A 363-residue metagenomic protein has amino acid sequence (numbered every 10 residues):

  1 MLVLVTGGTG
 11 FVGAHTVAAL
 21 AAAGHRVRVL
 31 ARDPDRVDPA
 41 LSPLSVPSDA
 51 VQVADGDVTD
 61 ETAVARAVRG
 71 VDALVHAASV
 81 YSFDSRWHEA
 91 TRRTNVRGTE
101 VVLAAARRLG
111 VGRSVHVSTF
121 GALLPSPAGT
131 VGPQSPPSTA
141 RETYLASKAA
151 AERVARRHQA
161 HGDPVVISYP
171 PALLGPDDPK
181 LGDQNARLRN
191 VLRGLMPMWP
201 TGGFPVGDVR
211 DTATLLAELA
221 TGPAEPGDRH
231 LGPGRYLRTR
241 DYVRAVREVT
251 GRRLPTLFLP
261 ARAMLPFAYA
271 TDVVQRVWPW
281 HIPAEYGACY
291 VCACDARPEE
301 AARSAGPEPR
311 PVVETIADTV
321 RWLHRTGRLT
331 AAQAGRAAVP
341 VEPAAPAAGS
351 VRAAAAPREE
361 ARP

Functional and structural regions predicted by a protein language model:
V3-H25: N-terminal Rossmann NAD(P)H-binding glycine-rich loop of SDR-like oxidoreductase domains
P47-R97, A105: NAD(P)H-binding glycine-rich loop region in Rossmannoid oxidoreductase-like domains and their noncatalytic homologs
F83, F120-G129, L173-G182: Conserved catalytic-site region of short-chain dehydrogenase/reductase
E89, T94-L145: Conserved Rossmann-fold NAD(P)-dependent oxidoreductase catalytic core, especially the SDR/UDP-sugar
S118, R153-P176: Conserved beta-loop-beta element that borders a ligand/cofactor-binding pocket
A140-T143, P171-K180, M198-R210: Glycine-rich "substrate-gating" loop/helix at the edge of Rossmann-like oxidoreductase active sites
D183, P200-T221, G227-D228: Substrate-positioning beta->alpha
L215-H281, R310-P363: Mid/C-terminal beta-alpha module of Rossmann-like enzyme folds, strongest in SDR-family dehydrogenases/epimerases
